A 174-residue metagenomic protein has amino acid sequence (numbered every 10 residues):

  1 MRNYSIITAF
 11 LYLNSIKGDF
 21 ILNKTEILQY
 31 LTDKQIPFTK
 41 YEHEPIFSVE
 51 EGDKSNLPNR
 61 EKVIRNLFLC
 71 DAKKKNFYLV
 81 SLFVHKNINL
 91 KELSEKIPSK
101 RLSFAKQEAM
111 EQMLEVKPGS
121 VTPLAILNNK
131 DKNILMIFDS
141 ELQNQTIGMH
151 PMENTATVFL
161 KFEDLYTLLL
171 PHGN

Functional and structural regions predicted by a protein language model:
I6-N174: Extended, low-hydrophobicity, polar/charged segments
